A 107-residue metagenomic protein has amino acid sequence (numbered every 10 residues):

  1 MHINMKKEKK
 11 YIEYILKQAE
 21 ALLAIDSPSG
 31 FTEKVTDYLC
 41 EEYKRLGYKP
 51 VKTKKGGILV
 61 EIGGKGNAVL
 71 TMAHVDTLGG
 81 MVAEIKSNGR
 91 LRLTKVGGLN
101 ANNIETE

Functional and structural regions predicted by a protein language model:
M1-E107: N-terminal hydrophobic/helix-forming segments and targeting peptides
